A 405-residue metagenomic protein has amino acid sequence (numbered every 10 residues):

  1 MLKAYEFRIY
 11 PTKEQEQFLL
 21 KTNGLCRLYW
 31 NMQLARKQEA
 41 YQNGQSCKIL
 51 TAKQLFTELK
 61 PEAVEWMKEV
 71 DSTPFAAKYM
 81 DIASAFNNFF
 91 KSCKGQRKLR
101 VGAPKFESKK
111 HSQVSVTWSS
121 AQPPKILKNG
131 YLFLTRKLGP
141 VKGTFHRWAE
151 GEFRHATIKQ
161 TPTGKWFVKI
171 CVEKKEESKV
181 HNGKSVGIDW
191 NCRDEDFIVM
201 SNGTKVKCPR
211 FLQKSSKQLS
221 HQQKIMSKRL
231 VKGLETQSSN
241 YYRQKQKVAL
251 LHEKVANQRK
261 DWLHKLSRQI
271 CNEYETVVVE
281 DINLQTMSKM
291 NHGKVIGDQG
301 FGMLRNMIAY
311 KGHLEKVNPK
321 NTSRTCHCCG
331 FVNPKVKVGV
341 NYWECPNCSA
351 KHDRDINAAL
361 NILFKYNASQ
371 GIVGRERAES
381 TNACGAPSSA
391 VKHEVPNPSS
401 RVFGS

Functional and structural regions predicted by a protein language model:
M1-F75: Gly/serine-rich nucleotide phosphate-binding loop at the start of the catalytic core of nucleotide/ADP-ribose-handling
L2, K175, V295, Q299-S405: Positively charged, low-complexity nucleic-acid-binding target-recognition regions
R8, F167-K169, G187, F197-I198 (+4 more regions): Structured core elements
Q33, A77-F89, I356-Y366: Stable alpha-helical structural segments in soluble proteins, enriched in small hydrophobic residues
A40-A63, F153-H155, T161-R305, S369-S405: Substrate-contacting helices/loops that form the catalytic groove of nucleic-acid and nucleotide-polymer processing
A52-T161, E253: Acidic carboxylate diad motif detector
P123-K125, N129-R136, D194-S201, N341-E344: Short polybasic amphipathic segments
